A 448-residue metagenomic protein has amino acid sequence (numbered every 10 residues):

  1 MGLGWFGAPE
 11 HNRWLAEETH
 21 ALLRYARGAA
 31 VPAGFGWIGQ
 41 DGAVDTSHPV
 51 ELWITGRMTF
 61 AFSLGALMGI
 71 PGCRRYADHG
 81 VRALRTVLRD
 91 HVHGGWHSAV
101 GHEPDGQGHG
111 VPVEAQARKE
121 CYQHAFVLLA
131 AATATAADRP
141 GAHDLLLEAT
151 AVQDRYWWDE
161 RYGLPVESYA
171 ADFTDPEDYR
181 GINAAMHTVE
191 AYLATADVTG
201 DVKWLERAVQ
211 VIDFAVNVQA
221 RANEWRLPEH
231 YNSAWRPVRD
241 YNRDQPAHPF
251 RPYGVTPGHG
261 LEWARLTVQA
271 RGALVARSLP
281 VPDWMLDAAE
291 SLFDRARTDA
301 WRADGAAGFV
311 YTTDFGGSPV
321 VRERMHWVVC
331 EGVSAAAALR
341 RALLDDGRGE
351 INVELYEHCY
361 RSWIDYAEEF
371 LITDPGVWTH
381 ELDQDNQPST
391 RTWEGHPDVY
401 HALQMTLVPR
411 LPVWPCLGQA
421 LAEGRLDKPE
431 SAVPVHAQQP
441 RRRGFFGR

Functional and structural regions predicted by a protein language model:
M1-R448: Glycan-recognition and catalytic cores of secretory/periplasmic carbohydrate-active enzymes
